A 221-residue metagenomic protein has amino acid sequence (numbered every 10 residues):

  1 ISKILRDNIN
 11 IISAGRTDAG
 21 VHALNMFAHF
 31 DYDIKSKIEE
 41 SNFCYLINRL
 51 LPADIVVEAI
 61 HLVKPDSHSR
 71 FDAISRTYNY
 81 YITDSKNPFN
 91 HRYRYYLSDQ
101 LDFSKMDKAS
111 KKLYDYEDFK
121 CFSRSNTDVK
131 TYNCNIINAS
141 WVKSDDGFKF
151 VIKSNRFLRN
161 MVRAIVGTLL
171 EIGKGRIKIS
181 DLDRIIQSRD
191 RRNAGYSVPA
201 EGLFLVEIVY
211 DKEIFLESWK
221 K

Functional and structural regions predicted by a protein language model:
I1-K221: Structured-RNA-binding interfaces characteristic of tRNA pseudouridine synthases
